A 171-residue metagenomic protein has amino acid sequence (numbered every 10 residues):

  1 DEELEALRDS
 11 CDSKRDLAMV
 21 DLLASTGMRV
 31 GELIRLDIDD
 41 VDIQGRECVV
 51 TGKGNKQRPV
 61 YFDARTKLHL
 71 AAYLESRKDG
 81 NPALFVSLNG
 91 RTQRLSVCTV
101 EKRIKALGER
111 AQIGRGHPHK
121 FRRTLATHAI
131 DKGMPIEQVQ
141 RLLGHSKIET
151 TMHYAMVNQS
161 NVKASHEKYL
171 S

Functional and structural regions predicted by a protein language model:
D1-S171: Conserved catalytic core of the tyrosine transesterase superfamily
